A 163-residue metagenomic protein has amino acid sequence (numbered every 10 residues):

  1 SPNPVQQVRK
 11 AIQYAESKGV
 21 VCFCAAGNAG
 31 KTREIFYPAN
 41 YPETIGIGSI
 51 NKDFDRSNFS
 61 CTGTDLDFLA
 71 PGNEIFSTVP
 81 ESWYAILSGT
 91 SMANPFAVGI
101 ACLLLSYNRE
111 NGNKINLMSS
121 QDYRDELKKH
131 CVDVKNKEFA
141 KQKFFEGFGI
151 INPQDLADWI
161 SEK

Functional and structural regions predicted by a protein language model:
S1-E43, D53-R56, P80-P95, A140-F148: Substrate-binding/access-modulating region of protease and related hydrolase catalytic domains
V20, G72-E146: Hydrolase catalytic cores
V21-F23, I45-G46, L69, F76: Structural detector of well-ordered beta-strand residues that form the stable sheet scaffold of enzyme domains
N40, C61, K129: Phosphate-coordinating loops and pocket residues in cytosolic domains that bind phosphorylated ligands
Y41-G46, T64-L66: Glycine-enriched alpha-helix->loop->beta-strand junction motifs that scaffold or abut catalytic
I50: Carbohydrate-associated surface elements
F59-E74: P-loop/Walker A phosphate-binding loop and immediately adjacent motor/lid segment at beta-alpha junctions
K137-K163: Caspase-like cysteine protease fold
